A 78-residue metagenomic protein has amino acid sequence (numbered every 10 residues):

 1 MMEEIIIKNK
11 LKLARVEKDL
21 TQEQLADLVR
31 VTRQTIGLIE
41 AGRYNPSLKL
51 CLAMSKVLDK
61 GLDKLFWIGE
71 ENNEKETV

Functional and structural regions predicted by a protein language model:
M1-E17: A short, Lys/Arg-rich alpha-helix, primarily the initiator
N9, D19-L20, P46-K49: Residue-level signal for the short linker/turn that defines the boundary of a DNA-recognition helix
V16, D27, K56: Alpha-helical residues within the helix-turn-helix
D19-G37: Short alpha-helical DNA-recognition segment
K49-K64: DNA major-groove recognition helix of helix-turn-helix/homeodomain DNA-binding modules
F66-V78: Short, charged recognition helix plus adjacent turn of helix-turn-helix-like nucleic-acid-binding domains
